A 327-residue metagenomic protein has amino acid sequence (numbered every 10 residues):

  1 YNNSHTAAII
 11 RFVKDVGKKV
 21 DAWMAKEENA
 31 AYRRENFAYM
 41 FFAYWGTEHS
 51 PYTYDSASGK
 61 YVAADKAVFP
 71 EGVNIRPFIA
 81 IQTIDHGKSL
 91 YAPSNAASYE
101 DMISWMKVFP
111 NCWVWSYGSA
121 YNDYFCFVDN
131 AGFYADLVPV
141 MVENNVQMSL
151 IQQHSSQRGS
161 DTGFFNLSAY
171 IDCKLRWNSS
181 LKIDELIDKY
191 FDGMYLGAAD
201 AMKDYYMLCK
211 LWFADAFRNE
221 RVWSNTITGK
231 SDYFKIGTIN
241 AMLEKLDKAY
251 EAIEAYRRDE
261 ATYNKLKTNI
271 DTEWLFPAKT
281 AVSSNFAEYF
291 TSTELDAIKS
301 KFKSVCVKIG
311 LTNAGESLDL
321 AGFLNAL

Functional and structural regions predicted by a protein language model:
Y1-D184, Y233-L243, D247, E251-E260 (+2 more regions): Catalytic-core regions of glycoside hydrolase
Q157-A169, C173-S179, D184-E185, K189-G237: Long, charge-rich alpha-helical interaction segments
T226, T262-K265: The N-terminal extracellular segments of secreted preproproteins, especially immediately downstream of signal
L275: Surface-exposed, interaction-prone regions with an acidic/low-complexity signature
